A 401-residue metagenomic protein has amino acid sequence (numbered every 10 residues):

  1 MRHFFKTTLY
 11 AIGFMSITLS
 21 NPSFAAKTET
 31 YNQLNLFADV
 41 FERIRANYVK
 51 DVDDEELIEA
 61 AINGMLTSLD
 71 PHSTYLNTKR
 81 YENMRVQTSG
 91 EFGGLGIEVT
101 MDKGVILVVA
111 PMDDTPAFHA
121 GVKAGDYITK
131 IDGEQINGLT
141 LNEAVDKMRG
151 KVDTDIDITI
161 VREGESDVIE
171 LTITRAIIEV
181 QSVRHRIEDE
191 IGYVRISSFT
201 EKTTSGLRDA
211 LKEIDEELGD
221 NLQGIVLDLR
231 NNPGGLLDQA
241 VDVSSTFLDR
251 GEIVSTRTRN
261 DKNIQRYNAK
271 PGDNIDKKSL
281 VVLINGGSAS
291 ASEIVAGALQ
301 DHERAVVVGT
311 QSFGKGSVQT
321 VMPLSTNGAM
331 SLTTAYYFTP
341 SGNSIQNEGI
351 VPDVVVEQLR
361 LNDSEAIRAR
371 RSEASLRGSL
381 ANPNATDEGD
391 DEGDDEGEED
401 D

Functional and structural regions predicted by a protein language model:
R2-I225, N231-P233, E392-D401: Flexible, low-complexity junctional segments that flank or bridge functional domains
Y31, R184-D401: C-terminal "post-core" interaction segments
